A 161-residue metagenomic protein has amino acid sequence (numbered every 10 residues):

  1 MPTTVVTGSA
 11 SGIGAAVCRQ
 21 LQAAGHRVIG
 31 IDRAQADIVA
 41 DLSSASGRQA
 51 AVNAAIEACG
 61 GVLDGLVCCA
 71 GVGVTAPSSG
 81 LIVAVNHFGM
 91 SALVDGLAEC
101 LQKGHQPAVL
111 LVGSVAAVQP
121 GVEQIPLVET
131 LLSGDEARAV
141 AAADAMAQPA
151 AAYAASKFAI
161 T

Functional and structural regions predicted by a protein language model:
T4-G8, I31: Conserved N-terminal Rossmann-fold NAD(P)-binding element of oxidoreductases
T7, G61-G71, A108-S114: Rossmann-fold scaffold of SDR-type NAD(P)-dependent oxidoreductases
A10-R19: N-terminal Rossmann NAD(P)H-binding glycine-rich loop of SDR-like oxidoreductase domains
R33-G47: Rossmann-fold cofactor-recognition segment
D37, I82-V83: A hydrophobic alpha-helix adjacent to the NAD(P)-binding/active-site core of NAD(P)-dependent oxidoreductases, strongly
S43-G60: Conserved Rossmann-fold cofactor-binding substructure of NAD(P)-dependent oxidoreductases
V72-A76, Q102-T161: Catalytic loop of short-chain dehydrogenase/reductase
